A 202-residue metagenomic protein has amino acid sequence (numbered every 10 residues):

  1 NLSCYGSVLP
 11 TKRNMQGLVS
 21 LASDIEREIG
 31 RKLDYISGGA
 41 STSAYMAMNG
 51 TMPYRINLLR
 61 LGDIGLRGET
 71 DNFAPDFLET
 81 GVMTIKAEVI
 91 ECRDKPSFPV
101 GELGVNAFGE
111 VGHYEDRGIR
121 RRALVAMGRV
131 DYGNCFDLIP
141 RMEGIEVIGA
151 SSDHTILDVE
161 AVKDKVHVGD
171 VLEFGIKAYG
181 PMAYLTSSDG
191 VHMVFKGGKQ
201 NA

Functional and structural regions predicted by a protein language model:
N1-L2, G38-S41, G62-I64, C92 (+3 more regions): Fold-independent oxyanion-binding glycine-rich loops and adjacent beta-strand/coil segments at enzyme active sites
N1-T84: Active-site loop/helix belt of alpha/beta enzymes
V19-I29, R93-P96, R129, I176: Structural signal for hydrophobic packing residues in well-ordered secondary-structure cores of soluble enzyme domains
T42-A44, G65-R67, F73, E91-F98 (+2 more regions): Short, catalytically relevant binding-site loops at active-site mouths
P96-A202: C-terminal accessory subdomain/extension
